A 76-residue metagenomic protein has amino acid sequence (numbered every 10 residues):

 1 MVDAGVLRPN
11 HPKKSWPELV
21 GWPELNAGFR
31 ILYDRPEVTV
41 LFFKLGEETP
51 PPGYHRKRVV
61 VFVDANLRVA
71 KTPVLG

Functional and structural regions predicted by a protein language model:
M1-G76: Exposed, flexible binding/inhibitory loops of compact, secreted disulfide-stabilized domains
